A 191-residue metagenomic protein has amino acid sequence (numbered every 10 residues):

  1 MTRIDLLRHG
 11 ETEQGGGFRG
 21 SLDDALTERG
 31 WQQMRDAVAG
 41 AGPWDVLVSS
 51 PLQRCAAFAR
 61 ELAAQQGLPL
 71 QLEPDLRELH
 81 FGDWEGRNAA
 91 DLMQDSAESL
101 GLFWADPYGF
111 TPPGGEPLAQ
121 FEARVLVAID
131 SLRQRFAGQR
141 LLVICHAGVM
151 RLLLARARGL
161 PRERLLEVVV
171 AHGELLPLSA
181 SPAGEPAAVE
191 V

Functional and structural regions predicted by a protein language model:
T2, G138-L141: Nucleotide donor/acceptor-binding cores
R3-L68, L72: Active-site-proximal alpha-helix that buttresses catalytic centers in soluble enzyme cores
E13, R54-A56, E78-H80, V149-R151: Short, active-site-adjacent cap segments at secondary-structure transitions
A41-P43, L132-Q139: Glycine-rich phosphate-binding loop signature in dinucleotide/nucleotide-binding domains
E61, Q65, S131, R135 (+1 more regions): Active-site catalytic microenvironments for nucleophilic, acid-base chemistry
A64-R124, E167: Phosphate-handling substructures
H146: Short basic (Lys/Arg) and small-residue
P161-E185: Domain-level recognition of soluble alpha/beta enzyme cores, biased toward histidine phosphatases/phosphomutases
